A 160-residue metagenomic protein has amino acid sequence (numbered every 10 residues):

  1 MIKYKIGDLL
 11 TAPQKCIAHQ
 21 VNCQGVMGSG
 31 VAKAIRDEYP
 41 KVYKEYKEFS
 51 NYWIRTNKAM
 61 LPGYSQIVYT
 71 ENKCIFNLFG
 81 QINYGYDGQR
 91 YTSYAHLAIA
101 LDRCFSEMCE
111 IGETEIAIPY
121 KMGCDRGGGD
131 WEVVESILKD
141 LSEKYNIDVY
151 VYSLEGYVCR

Functional and structural regions predicted by a protein language model:
M1-R160: Macrodomain-like recognition of ADP-ribose-binding/processing modules
